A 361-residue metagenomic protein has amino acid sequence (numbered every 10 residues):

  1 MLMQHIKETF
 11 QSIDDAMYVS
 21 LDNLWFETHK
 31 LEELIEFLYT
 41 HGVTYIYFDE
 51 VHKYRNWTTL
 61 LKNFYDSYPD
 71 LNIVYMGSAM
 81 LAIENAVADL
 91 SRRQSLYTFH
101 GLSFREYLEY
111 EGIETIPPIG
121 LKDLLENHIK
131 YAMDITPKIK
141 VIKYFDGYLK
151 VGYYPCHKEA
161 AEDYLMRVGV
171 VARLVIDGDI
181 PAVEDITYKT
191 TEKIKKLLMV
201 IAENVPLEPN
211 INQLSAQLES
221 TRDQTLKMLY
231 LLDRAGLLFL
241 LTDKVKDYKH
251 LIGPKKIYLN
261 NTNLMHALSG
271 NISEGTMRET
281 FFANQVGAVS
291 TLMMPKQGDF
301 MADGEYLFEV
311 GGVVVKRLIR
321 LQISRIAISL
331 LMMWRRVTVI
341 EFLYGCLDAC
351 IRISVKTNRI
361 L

Functional and structural regions predicted by a protein language model:
M1-Q11, L21, Y230, A235-L361: A cross-kingdom feature that marks ATP-driven nucleic-acid transaction machinery
I13-Y45: Short glycine-rich substrate-engagement loop in P-loop NTPases that contacts/grips substrate
Y39-W57: Conserved P-loop NTPase "ATPase switch" module shared by AAA+ and STAND
Y47, N72-S78: Structural recognition of the conserved hydrophobic beta-strand(s) that form the central parallel beta-sheet of P-loop
H52-V74: Conserved Walker B catalytic segment
M76-L81, H100-L102: A short beta-strand-to-loop transition that corresponds to the Sensor-1 phosphate-sensing loop of AAA+ P-loop ATPases
L81-L96, E111-G112: Short regulatory helix/loop adjacent to the ATP-binding pocket of P-loop NTPases
G112-L259: Interdomain hinge/linker elements that couple catalytic modules in large macromolecular machines
